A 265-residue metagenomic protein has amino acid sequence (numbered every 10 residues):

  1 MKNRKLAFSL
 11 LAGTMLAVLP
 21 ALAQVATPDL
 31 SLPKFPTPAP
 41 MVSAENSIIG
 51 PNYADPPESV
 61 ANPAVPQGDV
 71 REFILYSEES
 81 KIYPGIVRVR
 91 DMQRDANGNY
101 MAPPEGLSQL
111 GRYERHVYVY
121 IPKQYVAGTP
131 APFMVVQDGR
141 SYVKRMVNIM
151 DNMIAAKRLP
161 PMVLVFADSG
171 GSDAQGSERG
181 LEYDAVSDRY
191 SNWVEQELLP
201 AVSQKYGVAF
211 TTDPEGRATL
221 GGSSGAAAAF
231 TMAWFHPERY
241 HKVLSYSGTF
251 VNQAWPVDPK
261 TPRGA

Functional and structural regions predicted by a protein language model:
M1-R4: N-terminal secretory signal peptides that target proteins for export/translocation
L6-S9, A127-G128: Short amphipathic alpha-helical "recognition" segments used for binding
S9-V18: Bacterial N-terminal signal peptides
L19-A23: Sec/Tat signal peptide C-region and signal peptidase I cleavage site
Q24-A265: Non-catalytic cap/lid and distal C-terminal segments of serine-dependent acyl enzymes
